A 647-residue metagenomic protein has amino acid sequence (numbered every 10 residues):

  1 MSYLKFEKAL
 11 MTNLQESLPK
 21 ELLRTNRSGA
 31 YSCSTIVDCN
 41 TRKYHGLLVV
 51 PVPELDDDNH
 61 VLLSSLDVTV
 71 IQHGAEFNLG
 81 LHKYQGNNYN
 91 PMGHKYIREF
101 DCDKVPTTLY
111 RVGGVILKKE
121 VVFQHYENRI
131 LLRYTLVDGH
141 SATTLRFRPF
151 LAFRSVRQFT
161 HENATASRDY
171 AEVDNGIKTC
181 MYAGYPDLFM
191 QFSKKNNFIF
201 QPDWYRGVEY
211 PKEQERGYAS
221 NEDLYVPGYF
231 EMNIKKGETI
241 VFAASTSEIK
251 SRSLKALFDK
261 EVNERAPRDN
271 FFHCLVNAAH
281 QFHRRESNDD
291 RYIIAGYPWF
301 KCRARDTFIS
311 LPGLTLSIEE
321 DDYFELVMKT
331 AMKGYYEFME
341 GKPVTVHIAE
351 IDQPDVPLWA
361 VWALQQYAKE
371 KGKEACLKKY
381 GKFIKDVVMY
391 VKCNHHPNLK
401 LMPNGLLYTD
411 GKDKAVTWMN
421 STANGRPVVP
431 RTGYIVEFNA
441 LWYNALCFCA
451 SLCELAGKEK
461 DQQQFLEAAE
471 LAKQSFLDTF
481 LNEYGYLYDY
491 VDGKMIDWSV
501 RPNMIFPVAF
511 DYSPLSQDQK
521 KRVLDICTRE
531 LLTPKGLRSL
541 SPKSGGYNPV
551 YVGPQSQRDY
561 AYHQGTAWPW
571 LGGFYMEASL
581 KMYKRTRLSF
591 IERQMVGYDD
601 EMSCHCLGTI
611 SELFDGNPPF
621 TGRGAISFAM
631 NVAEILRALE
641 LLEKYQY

Functional and structural regions predicted by a protein language model:
M1-P267, F271, P298, E320 (+3 more regions): Terminal accessory carbohydrate-recognition/targeting modules of carbohydrate-active enzymes
N78-V105, V112-I116, C393, D525-T533 (+4 more regions): Non-catalytic C-terminal accessory modules of carbohydrate-active enzymes
G139, T160-N163, E172, I234-K236 (+8 more regions): Aromatic-rich carbohydrate-recognition surfaces in CAZymes
F198-M232, W418-V428, T432, K543-D559: Glycine-rich phosphate/pyrophosphate-binding loop and adjacent beta-alpha nucleotide/cofactor-binding cores
A244-H280, I309-L314, E319-K329, Q517-E530: Carboxylate/His-rich catalytic cores and anion/metal-binding grooves
R252, Y367-K379, F448-Q464, D518 (+1 more regions): Inter-helical turn/loop segments and adjacent helix faces that build the functional surface of alpha-helical bundle
H273, K392, L399-P403, Y443-Y551 (+2 more regions): Catalytic cores of carbohydrate-active enzymes
F282-R285, D289-C302, E340-W359, A363 (+5 more regions): Carbohydrate-binding/catalytic loop surfaces
